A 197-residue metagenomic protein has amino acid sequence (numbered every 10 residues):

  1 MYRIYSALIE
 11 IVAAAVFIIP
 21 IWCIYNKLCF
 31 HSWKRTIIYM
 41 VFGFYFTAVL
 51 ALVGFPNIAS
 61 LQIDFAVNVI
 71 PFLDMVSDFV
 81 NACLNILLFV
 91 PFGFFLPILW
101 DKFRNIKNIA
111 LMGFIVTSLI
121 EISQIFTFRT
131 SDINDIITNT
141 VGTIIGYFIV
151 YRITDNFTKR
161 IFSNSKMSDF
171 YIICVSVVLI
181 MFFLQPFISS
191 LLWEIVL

Functional and structural regions predicted by a protein language model:
M1-I122, F126-F128, F148-L197: Bulky hydrophobic segments
E121-I145: Short alpha-helical packing/oligomerization segments
